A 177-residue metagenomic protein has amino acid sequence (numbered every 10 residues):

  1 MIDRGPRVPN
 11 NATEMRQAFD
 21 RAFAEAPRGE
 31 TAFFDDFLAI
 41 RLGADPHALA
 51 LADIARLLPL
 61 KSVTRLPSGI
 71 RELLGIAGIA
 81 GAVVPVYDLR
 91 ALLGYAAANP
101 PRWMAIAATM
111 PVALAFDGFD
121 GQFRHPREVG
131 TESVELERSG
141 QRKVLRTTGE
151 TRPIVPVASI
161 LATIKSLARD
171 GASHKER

Functional and structural regions predicted by a protein language model:
M1-R177: An acidic, low-aromatic, low-complexity terminal/linker signal
